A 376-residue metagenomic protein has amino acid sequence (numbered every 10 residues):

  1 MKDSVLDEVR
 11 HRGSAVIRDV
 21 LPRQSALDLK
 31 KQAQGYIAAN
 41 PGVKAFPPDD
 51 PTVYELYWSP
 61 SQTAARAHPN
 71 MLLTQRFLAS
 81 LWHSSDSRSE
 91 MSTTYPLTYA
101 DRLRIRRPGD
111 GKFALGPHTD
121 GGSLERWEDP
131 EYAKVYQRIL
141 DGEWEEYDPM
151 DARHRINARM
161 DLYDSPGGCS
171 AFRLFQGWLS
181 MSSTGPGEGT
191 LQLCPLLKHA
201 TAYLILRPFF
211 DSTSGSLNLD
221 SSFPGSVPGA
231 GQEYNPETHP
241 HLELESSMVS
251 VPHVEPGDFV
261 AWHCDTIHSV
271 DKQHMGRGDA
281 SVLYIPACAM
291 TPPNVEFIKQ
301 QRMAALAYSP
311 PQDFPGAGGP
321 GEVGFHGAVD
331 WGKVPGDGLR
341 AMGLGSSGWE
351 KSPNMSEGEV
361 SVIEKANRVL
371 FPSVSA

Functional and structural regions predicted by a protein language model:
M1-H11, G332, L344-G345, W349-A376: Fe(II)/2-oxoglutarate
S4, V9-R12, Q24-T238, E245-P252 (+4 more regions): Non-heme Fe(II) oxygenase catalytic core, chiefly the N-lobe of the double-stranded beta-helix
V16, A261-W262, Y284: Hydrophobic beta-strand signal
W262-H268: Short, charged beta-turn/beta-strand-edge "cap" motif at the junction between a beta-strand and an adjacent loop
R277-P292: A short hydrophobic beta-strand segment most commonly corresponding to one strand of the jelly-roll/cupin
C288-A317: Double-stranded beta-helix
P311-S346, S352, S375-A376: Long, charged, low-complexity terminal extensions
